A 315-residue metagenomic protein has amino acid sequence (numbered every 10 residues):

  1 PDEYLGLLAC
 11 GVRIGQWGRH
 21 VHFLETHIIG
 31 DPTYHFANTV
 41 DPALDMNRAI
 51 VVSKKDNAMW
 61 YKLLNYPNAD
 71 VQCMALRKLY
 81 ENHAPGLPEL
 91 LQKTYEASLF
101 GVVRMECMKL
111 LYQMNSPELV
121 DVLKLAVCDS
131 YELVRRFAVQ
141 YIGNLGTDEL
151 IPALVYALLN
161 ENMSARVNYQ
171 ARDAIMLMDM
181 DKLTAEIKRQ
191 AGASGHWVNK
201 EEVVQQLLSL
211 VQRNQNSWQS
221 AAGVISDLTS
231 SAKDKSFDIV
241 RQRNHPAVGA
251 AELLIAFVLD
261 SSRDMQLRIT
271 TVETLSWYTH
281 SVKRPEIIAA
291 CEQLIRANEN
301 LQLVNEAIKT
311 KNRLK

Functional and structural regions predicted by a protein language model:
P1, L8, V21, D31-P32 (+7 more regions): Active-site proximal loops enriched in glycine and acidic residues that flank catalytic Cys/His/Asp and coordinate
P1, P88, F100-G101, S116 (+2 more regions): Short acidic (Asp/Glu) and glycine-rich catalytic loops that position anionic groups and cofactors
D2-P85: Caspase-like cysteine protease fold
G6, Y61-N65, C73-R77, Q92-E96 (+11 more regions): Amphipathic alpha-helical repeat scaffolds
N47-I50, Q72-N82, V102-S116, L125 (+6 more regions): Structural detector for internal amphipathic alpha-helices that build alpha-solenoid repeat scaffolds
S53-L63, A84-E96, S116-V127, T147-L159 (+4 more regions): Amphipathic alpha-helical scaffolding segments comprising HEAT/armadillo-like alpha-solenoid repeats
P67-N68, L99-F100, S130-Y131, N162-S164 (+4 more regions): Short inter-helical turns and helix N-cap capping residues of alpha-solenoid HEAT/ARM repeat scaffolds
A97, N160-E161, Q242-R243, D260-D264 (+2 more regions): Glycine-centered coil turns and helix-coil junctions that link the paired helices within alpha-helical repeat units
